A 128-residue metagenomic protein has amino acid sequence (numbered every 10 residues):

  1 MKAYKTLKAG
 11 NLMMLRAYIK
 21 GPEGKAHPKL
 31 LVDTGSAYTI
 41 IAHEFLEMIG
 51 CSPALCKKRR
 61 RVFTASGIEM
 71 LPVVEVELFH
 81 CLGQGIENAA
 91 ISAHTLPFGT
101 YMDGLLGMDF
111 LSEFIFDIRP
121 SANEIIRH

Functional and structural regions predicted by a protein language model:
M1-H128: Pepsin/retropepsin-fold aspartyl endopeptidases
